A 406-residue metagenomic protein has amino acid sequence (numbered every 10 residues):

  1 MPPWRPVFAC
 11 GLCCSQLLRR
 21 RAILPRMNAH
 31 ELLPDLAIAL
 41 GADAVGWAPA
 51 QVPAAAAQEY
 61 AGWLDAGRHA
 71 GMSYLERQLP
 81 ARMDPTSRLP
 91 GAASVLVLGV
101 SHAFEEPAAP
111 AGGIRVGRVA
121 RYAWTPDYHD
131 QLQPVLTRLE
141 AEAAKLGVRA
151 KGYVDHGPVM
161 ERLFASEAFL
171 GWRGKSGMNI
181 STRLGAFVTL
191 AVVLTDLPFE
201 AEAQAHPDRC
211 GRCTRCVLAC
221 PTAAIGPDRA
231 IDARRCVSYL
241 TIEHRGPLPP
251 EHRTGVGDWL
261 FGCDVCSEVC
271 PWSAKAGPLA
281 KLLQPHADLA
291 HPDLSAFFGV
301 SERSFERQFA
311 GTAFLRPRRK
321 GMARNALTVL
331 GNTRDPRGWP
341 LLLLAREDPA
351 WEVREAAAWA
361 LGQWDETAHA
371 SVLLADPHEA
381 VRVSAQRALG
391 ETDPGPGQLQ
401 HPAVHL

Functional and structural regions predicted by a protein language model:
C10-C14: Cysteine-centered motifs
M27-R209, L248, G257-D258, A375 (+2 more regions): Auxiliary alpha/beta "docking" domains used to position bulky ligands
V52, R215-Y239, R245, V256-L283 (+1 more regions): Iron-sulfur cluster-binding cysteine motifs and their immediate structural context in ferredoxin-like electron-transfer
P250-Q284, S304-L315, G321-T328: C-terminal amphipathic alpha-helical segment
S304-Q308, D335-R346, D365-L374, G395-V404: Amphipathic alpha-helical scaffolding segments comprising HEAT/armadillo-like alpha-solenoid repeats
R319, P349-A350, P377-H378: Short inter-helical turns and helix N-cap capping residues of alpha-solenoid HEAT/ARM repeat scaffolds
A323-R334, L344, E352-W364, V383-P394: Structural detector for internal amphipathic alpha-helices that build alpha-solenoid repeat scaffolds
